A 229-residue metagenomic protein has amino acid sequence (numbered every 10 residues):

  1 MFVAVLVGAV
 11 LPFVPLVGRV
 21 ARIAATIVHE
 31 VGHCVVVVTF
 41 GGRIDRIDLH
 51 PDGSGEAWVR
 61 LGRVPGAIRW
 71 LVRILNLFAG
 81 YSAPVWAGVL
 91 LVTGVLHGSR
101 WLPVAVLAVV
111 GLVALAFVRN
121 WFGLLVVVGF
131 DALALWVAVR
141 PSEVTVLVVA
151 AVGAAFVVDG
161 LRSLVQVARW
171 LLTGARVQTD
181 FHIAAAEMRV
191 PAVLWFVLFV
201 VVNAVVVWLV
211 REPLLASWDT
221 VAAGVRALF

Functional and structural regions predicted by a protein language model:
M1-V5, L11, A57-V221, L228-F229: Metalloprotease/metallohydrolase-associated module, dominated by Zn2+-dependent proteases
V14-V72: Small-residue-rich helix-interface/hinge motifs
I27-E30, C34, I183, G224-A227: Low-complexity, intrinsically disordered, cysteine-poor segments enriched in small/polar and charged residues
